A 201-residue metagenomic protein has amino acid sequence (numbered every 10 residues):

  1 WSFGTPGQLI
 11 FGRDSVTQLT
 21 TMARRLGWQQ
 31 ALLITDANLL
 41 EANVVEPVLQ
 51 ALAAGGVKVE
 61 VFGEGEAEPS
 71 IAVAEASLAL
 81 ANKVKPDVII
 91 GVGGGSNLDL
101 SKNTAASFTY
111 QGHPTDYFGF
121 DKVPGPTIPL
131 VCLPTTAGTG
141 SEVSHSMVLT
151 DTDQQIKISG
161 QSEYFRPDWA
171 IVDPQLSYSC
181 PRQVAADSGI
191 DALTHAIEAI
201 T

Functional and structural regions predicted by a protein language model:
W1-V88: ATP/NTP phosphate-donor binding region
F11, E60-G63, I90, L100 (+2 more regions): General beta-strand structural signal in soluble alpha/beta enzymes
M22, N103-T104, Q183: Residue-level signal for well-ordered alpha-helical positions
I34-T35, G93, T150: Short beta-strand/turn micro-motifs composed of small residues that flank or help shape donor/cofactor-binding pockets
P47-V48, A76-L78, N97-Y110, V143-S144: Short Gly/Thr/Asp-enriched flexible loops that form oxyanion-binding sites at enzyme active sites
K85-T104, T135-S141: Glycine/serine-rich anion-binding loops at beta->alpha junctions that coordinate negatively charged ligand groups
T109-T201: A glycine/threonine-rich phosphate-anchoring loop and its flanking beta-alpha core in nucleotide/phosphate-binding
